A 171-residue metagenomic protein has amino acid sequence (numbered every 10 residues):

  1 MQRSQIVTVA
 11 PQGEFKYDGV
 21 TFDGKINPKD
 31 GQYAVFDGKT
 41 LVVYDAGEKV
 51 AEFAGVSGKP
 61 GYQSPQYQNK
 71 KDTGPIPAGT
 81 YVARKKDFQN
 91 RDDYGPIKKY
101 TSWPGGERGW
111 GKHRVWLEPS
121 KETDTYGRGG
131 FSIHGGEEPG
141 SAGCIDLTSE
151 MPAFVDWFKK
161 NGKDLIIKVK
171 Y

Functional and structural regions predicted by a protein language model:
M1, G74-V82, S141-E150: Extended catalytic/binding region for NAD+/ADP-ribose chemistry, centered on the ART fold
M1-F53: Low-complexity, glycine/serine/proline-rich disordered segments that function as export/translocation leaders
G19, K29, S57-D72: N-terminal post-signal-peptidase region of extra-cytosolic proteins
P28-K29, G38, V50, I76-A78 (+3 more regions): Extracytoplasmic
V43, G61-P65, N90-Y94: Short, solvent-exposed loop/turn elements at domain surfaces
E52-K59, A83-K85: Short, surface-exposed loop motifs enriched in S/T, G, D/E and P with embedded aromatic residues
Q63-D87: Short, surface-exposed secondary-structure junctions/capping segments
R91-Y171: Exported/periplasmic cell-wall-interacting domains
